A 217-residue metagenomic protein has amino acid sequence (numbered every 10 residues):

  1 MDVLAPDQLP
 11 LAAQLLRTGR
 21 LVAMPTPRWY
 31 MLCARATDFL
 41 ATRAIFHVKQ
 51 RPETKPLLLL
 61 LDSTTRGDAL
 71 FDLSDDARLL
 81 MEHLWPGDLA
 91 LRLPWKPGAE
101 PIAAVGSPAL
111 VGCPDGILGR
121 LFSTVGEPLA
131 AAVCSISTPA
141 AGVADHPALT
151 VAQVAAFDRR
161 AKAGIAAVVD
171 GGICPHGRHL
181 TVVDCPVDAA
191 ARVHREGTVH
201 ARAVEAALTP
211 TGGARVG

Functional and structural regions predicted by a protein language model:
M1-G217: Active-site-adjacent structural elements in enzyme catalytic cores
